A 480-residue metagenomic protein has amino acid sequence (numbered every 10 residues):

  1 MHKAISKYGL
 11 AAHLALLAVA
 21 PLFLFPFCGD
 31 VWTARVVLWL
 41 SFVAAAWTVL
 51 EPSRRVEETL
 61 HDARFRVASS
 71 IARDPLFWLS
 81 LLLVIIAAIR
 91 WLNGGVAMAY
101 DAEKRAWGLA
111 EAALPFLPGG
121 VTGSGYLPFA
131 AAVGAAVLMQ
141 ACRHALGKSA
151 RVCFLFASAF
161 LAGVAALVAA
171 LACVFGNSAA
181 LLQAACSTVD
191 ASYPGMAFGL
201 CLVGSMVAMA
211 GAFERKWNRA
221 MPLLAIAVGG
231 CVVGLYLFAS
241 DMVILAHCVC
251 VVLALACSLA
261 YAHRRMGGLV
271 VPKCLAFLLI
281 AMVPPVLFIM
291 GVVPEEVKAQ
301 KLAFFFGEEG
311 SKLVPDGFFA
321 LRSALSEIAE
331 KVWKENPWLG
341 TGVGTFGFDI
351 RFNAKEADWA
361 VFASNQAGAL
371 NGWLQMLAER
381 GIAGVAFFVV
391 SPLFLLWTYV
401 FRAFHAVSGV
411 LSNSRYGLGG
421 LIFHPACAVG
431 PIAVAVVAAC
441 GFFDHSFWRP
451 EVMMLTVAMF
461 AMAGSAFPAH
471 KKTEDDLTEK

Functional and structural regions predicted by a protein language model:
H2-F23, L40-T48, A88, G123-V293 (+4 more regions): Alpha-helical transmembrane segments of multi-pass inner-membrane proteins
H13-F27, A44-A136, V233, V437: N-terminal hydrophobic segments of proteins, predominantly signal-anchor/transmembrane helices of inner/organellar
V19-P26, V84-R105, L167-A180, Y236 (+4 more regions): Membrane-interface helix-loop junctions at the exits of transmembrane helices
T48-R66, A132, A141-K148, G307-V332 (+1 more regions): Cytoplasmic juxtamembrane interface segments
R54-A72, M266-L269, R402-P425, E474-K480: Membrane-interfacial, low-structure loops and terminal tails that flank and connect transmembrane helices in multi-pass
L60-R64, H263, G317, L321 (+4 more regions): Juxtamembrane loop-helix boundary motifs flanking transmembrane segments in multi-pass membrane proteins
M98-G119, E295-A320, E327, V332 (+1 more regions): Interfacial juxtamembrane loops and adjacent helix segments that form the catalytic/substrate-binding surfaces
G381: Conserved G/P- and acidic residue-centered "switch" motifs that form tight phosphate/ATP-binding loops in soluble
